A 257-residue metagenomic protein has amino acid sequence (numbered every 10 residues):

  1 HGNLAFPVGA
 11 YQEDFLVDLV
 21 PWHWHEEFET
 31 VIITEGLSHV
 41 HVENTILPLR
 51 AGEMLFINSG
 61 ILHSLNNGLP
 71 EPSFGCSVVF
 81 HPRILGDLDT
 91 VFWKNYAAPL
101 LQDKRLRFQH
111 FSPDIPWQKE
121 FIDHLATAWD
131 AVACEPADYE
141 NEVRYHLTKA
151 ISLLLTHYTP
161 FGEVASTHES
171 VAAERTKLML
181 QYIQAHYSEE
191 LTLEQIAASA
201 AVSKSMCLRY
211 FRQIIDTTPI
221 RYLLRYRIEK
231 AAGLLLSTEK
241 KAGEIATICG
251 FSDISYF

Functional and structural regions predicted by a protein language model:
H1-G9, L62-D130, Y158-P160: A hydrophobic/aromatic-rich effector-binding and dimerization subdomain of bacterial HTH-type transcriptional regulators
H1-M54, G60-L62, K94-N95, Q102-Q109 (+1 more regions): Generic protein-terminus/edge-of-domain signal
L19-H25, N66-G68, D87-D89, Y139: Short histidine-centered beta-strand/loop micro-motifs that create catalytic or ligand/metal-coordination sites
T34, R105, I122-A133, L180 (+2 more regions): Regular secondary-structure segments
L100, V132, I151-Y158, I183 (+2 more regions): Hydrophobic recognition helices of helix-based DNA-binding modules
I115-P116, V132-K149, T167-S170: All-alpha amphipathic helical-bundle segments outside canonical DNA-binding/catalytic cores that form hydrophobic
L125-W129, V143-L155, A172, L180 (+1 more regions): Hydrophobic alpha-helical core bundles mediating ligand binding, dimerization, or RNAP-core interactions
K177-A185, E190-S203, R209-S255: Terminal helix-turn-helix DNA-binding modules in bacterial transcription factors
